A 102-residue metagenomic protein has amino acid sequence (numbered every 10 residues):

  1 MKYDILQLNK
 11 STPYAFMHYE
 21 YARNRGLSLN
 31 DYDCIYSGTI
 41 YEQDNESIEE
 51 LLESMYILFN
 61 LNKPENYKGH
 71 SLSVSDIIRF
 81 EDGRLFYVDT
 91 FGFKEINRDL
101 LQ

Functional and structural regions predicted by a protein language model:
M1-I40: N-terminal disorder-to-order initiation segments that are Gly/Lys/Arg-biased and fold into the first beta/loop/alpha
M1-L8, L52, L85-F86, F93: Broad hydrophobic/π-residue packing in well-ordered secondary structure
L29-R79: Short, conserved turn/kink motifs that form compact alpha/beta structural patches or helix kinks used as
K68-Q102: Short, compact, well-ordered microdomains
